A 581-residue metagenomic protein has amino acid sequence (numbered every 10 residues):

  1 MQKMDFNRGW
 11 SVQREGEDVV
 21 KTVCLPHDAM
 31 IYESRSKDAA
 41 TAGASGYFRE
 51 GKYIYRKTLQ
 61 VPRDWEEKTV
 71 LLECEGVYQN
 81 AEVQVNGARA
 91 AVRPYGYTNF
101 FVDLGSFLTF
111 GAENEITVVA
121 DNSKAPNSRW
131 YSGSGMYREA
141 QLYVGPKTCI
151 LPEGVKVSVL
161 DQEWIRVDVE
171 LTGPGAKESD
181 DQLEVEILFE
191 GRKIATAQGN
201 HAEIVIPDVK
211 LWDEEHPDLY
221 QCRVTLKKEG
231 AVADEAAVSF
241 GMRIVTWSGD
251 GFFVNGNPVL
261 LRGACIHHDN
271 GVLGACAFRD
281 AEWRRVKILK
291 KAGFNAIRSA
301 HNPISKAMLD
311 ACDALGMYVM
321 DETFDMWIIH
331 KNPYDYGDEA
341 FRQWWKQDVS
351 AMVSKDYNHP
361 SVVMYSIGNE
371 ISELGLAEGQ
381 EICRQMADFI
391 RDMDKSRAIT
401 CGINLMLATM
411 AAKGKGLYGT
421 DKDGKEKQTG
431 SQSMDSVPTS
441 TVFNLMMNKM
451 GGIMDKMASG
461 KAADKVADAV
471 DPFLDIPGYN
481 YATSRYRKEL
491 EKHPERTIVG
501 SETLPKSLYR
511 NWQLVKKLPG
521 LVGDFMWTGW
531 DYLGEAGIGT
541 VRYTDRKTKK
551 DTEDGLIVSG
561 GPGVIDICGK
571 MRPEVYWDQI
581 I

Functional and structural regions predicted by a protein language model:
M1-R8, L160, L219: Mature N-terminal, pre-catalytic/accessory segment of carbohydrate-active enzymes
K3-G16, V23, S45-I150, P174 (+4 more regions): Accessory beta-strand-rich segments of carbohydrate-active enzymes
R8-A40: Acidic-aromatic substrate-binding/catalytic surfaces of carbohydrate-active enzymes
R14, V85, F189, K228 (+1 more regions): Structural motif
D28-D38, A88, E139, K147 (+1 more regions): Extended substrate-binding grooves/exosites of carbohydrate-active enzymes
V92-T98, D213-L219, K355: Acidic/aromatic-lined carbohydrate-recognition and catalytic surfaces of CAZymes acting on diverse glycans
T109-A112, D168-S248: Extended acidic/polar, glycine-enriched regions that form or flank non-catalytic beta-rich accessory modules
K147-G175, I580-I581: Surface beta-strand/loop "capping" patches
